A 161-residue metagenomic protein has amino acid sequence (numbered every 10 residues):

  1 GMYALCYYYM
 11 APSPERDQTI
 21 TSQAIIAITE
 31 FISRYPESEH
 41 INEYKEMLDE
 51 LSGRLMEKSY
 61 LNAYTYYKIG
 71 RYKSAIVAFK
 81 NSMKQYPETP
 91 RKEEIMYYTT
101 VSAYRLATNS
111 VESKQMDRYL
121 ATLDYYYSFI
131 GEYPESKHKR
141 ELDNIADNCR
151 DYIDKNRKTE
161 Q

Functional and structural regions predicted by a protein language model:
G1-Q161: Acidic, polar-rich low-complexity tracts and alpha-helical solenoid repeat scaffolds
